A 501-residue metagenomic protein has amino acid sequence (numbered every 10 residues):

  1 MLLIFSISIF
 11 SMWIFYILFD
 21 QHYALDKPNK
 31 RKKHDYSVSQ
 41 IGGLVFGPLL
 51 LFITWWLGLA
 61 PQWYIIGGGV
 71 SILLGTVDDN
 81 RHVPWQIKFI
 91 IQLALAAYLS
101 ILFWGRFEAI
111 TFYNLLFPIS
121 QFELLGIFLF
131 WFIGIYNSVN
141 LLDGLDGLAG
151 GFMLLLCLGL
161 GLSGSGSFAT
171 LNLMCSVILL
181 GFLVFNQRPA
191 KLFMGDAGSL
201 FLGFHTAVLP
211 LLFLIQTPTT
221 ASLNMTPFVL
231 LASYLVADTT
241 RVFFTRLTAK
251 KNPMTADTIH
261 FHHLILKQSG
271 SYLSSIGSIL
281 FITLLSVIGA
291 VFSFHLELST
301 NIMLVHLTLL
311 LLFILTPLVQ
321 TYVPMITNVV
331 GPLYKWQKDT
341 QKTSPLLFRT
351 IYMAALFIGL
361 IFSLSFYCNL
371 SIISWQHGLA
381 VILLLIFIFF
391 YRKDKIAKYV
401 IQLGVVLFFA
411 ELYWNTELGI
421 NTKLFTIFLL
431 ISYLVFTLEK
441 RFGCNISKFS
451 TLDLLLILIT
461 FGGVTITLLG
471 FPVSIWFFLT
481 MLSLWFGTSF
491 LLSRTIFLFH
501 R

Functional and structural regions predicted by a protein language model:
M1-L18, H22-Y23, F46-L73, L148-W336 (+2 more regions): Alpha-helical transmembrane segments
K27-S39: Juxtamembrane helix-capping/reentrant segments at transmembrane boundaries
F52-A60, V77-V83, S100-L115, W414-T422: Transmembrane alpha-helix boundary signature
W63-Q92: Hydrophobic alpha-helical hairpins/lids featuring a short glycine-rich hinge
G69, I91, L95-R106, I127-N137 (+3 more regions): Membrane-embedded alpha-helical core segments of multi-pass
I119-F130, F168-A169: Membrane-interfacial loop-to-helix junctions in multi-pass transporters
